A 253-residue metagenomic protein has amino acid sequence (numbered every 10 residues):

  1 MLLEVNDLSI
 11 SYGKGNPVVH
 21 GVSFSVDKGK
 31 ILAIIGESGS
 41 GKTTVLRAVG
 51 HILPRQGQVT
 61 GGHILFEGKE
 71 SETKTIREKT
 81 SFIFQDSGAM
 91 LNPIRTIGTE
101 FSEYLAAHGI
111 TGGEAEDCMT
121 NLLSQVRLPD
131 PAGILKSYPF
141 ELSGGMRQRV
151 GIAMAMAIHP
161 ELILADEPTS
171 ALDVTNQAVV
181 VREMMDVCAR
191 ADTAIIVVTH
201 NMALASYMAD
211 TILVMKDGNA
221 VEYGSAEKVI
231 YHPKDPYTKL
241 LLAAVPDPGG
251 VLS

Functional and structural regions predicted by a protein language model:
I35-E37: The feature captures the beta-strand-to-loop junction immediately N-terminal to the Walker
Q58, K69-S81, T99, A107 (+1 more regions): ABC ATPase NBD coupling module
D86, R95-A106: Q-loop/switch helix immediately C-terminal to the Walker
S137-L142, M146: Conserved ABC ATPase signature
A157-E161: A short, proline-enriched helix->beta-strand linker immediately N-terminal to the Walker B motif in ABC-type P-loop
A205-Y207: A short, surface-exposed alpha-helical micro-motif characterized by mixed small hydrophobic and charged/polar residues
A220-G224: ABC ATPase "signature
